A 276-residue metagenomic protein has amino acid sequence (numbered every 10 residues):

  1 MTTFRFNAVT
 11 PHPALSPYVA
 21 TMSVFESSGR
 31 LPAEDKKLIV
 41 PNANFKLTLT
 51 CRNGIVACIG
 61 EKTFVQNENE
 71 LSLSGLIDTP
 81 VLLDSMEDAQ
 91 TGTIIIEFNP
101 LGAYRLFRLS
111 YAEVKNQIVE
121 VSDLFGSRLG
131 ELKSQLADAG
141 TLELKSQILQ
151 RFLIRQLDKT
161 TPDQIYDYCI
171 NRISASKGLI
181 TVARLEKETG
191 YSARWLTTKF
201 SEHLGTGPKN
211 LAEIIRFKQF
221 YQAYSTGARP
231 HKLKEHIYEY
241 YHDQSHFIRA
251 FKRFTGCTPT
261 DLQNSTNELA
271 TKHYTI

Functional and structural regions predicted by a protein language model:
M1-K177, T181-A183, T189-A193, G207 (+4 more regions): Alpha-helical bundle regulatory/interaction domains
T198, H203-T206, N210-G227, H231: Catalytic-pocket segment enriched in acidic/His residues
E202-T206, A250-D261: A secondary-structure capping/hinge motif
